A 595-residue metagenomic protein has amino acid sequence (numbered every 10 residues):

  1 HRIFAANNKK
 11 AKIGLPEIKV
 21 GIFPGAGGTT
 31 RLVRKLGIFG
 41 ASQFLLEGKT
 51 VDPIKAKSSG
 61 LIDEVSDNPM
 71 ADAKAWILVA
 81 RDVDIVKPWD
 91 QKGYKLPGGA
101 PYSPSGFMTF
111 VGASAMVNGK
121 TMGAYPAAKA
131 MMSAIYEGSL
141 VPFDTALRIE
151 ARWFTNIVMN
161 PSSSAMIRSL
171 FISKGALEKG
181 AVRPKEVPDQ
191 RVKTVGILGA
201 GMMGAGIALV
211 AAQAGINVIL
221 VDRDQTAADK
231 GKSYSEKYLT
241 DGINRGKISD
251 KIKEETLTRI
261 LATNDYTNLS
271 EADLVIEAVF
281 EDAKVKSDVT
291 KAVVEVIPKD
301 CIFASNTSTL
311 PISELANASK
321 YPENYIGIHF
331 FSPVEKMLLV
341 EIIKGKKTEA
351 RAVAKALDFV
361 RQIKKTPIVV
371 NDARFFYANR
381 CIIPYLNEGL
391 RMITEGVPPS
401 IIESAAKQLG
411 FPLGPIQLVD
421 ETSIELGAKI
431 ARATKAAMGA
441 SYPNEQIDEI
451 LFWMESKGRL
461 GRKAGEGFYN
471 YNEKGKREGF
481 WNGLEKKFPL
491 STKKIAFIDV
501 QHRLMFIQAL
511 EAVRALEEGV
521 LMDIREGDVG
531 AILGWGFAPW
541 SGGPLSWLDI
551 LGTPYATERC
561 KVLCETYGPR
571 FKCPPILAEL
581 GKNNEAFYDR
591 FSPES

Functional and structural regions predicted by a protein language model:
H1: Active-site-proximal alpha-helical scaffold in enzymes
F4-A5, P16-S595: N-terminal glycine-rich phosphate-binding loop for ADP-containing cofactors
